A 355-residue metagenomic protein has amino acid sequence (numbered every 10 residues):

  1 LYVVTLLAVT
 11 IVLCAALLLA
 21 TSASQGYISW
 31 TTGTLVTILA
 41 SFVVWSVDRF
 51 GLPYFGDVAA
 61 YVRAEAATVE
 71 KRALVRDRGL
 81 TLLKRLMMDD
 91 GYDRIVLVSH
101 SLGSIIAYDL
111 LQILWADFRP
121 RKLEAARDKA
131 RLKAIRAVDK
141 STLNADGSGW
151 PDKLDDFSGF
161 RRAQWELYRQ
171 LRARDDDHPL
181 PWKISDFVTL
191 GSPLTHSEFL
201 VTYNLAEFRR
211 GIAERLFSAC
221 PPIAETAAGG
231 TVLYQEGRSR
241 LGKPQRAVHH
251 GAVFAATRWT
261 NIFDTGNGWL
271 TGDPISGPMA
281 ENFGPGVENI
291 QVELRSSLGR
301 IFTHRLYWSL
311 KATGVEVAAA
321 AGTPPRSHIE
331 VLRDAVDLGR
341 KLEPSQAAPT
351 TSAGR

Functional and structural regions predicted by a protein language model:
L1, T21-T31, T68, M88 (+11 more regions): Serine/threonine-rich low-complexity intrinsically disordered regions
L1-L6, T10-G91: Active-site catalytic motif of lipid deacylating hydrolases and related acyltransferases
G56-Y61, A116, I135, Q170-P349: Lipolytic serine-hydrolase domain surface
A59-L233, W259: Serine-dependent carboxylesterase/thioesterase catalytic core of lipase-like alpha/beta-hydrolase/SGNH enzymes
P349-R355: A composition-biased, non-transmembrane "mature-region" signal
